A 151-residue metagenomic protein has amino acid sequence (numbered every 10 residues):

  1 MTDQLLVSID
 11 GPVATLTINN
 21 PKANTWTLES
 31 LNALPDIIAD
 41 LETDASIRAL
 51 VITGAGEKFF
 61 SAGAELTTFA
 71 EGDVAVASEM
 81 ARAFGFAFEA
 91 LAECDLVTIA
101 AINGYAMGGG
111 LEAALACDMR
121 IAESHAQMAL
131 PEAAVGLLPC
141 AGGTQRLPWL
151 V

Functional and structural regions predicted by a protein language model:
M1-T53, A75, E89: Conserved CoA-thioester-binding segment of acyl-CoA-metabolizing enzymes
L16, I52, E65, A113-L115: Hydrophobic/aromatic residues within transmembrane alpha-helices of multi-pass small-molecule transporters
P21, G56-K58, G104-Y105: Short glycine-rich anion-binding loops that position phosphate/pyrophosphate groups of nucleotides and phosphorylated
T25, F59-A62, G108: Short active-site-adjacent helix-start/loop capping segments
G54-A90, G136: Glycine- (often His-adjacent) and acidic-residue-rich active-site loop that binds/positions the CoA thioester
A87, L91-E93, A101, M107-V151: CoA-thioester-processing core
